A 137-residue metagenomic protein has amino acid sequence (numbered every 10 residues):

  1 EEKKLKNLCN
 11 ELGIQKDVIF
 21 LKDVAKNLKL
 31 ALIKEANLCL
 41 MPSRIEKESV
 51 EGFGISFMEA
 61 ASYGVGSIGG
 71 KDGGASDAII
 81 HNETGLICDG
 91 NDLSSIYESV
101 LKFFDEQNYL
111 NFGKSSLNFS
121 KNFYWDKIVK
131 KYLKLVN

Functional and structural regions predicted by a protein language model:
E2-V24: Nucleotide-activated donor-binding/catalytic signature segment of Leloir-type glycosyltransferases, i.e., the conserved
D23-V24, A31-A36: Short alpha-helical donor nucleotide-sugar binding micro-motif in glycosyltransferases
K34-S49, V65: Acidic donor-binding loop of glycosyltransferase active sites
R44-G54, M58, S76-D77: Nucleotide-sugar-dependent
I45-E46, G66, G73-G74, T84 (+1 more regions): Flexible glycine-rich beta->alpha loop in the catalytic core of nucleotide-sugar glycosyltransferases
F57, S62, G66-G69, I79: Short hydrophobic beta-strand element within catalytic cores of glycosyltransferases and related nucleotide-activated
H81-N82, L86-L93, L101-Q107: Conserved acidic donor-binding segment of nucleotide-sugar-dependent glycosyltransferases
Q107-V136: A charged, aromatic-enriched C-terminal amphipathic alpha-helix characteristic of glycosyltransferases across folds
